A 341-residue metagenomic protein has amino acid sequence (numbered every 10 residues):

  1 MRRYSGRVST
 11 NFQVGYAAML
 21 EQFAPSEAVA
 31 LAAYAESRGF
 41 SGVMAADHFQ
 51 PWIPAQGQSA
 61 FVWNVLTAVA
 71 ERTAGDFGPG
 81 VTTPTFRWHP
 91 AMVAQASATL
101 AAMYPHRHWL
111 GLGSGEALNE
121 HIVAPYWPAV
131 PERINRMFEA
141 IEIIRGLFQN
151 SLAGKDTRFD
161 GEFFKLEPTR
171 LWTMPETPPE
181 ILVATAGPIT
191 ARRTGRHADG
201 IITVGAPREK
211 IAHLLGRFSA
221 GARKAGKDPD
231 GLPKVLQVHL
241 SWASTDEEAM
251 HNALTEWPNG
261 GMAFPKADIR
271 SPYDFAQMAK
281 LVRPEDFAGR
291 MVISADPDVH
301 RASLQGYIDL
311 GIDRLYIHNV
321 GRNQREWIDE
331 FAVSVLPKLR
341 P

Functional and structural regions predicted by a protein language model:
M1-P341: Active-site-adjacent structural elements that line small-molecule/cofactor binding pockets in enzymes
